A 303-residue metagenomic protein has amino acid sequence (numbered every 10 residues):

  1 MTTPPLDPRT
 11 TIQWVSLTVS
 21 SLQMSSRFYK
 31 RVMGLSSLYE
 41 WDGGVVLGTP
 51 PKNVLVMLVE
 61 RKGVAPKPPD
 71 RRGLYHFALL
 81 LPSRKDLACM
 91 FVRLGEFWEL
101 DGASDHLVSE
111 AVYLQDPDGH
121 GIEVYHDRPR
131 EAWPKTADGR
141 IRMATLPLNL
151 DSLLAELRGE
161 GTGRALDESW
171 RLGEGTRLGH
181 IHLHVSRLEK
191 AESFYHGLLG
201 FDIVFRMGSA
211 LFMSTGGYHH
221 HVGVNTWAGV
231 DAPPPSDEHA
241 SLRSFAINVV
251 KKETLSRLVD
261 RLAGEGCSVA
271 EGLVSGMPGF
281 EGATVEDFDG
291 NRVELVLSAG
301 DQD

Functional and structural regions predicted by a protein language model:
M1-G63, R71-L79, V92: An N-terminus-focused feature that recognizes amino-terminal "leader" regions
M1-L6, F91-E174, D260-D303: Vicinal oxygen chelate
T10-S20, K67-R93, E110-Q115, R177-S186 (+2 more regions): Vicinal oxygen chelate
S16, L166-G216: Surface-exposed interaction/gating patches
S25-K30, G119, A191-H196, L262 (+1 more regions): Conserved active-site tyrosine of GNAT-family acetyltransferases
V32-L38, G197-I203, A263-V269: Conserved acetyl-CoA-binding loop of GNAT-fold acetyltransferases
S36-R72, G121-R128, D202-H239, V285-F288 (+1 more regions): Conserved short beta-strand elements that form part of the metal-binding/catalytic scaffold of enzyme active sites
E96-F97, S193, G197-L198, S214 (+5 more regions): Long compositionally biased, domain-poor regions of proteins
